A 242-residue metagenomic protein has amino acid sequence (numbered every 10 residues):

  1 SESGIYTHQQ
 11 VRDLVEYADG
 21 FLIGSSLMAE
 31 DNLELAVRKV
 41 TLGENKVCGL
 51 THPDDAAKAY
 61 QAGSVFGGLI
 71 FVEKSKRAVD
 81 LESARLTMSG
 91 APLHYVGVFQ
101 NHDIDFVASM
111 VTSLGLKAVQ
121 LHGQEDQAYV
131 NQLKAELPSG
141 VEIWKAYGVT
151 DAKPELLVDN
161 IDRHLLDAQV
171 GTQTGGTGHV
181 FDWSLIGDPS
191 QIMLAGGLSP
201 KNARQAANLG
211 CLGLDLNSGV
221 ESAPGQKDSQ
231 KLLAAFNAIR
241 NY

Functional and structural regions predicted by a protein language model:
S1, K39-K46, A78-V98, L133 (+3 more regions): Alpha-helix-loop-beta-strand connector modules within alpha/beta enzyme cores
S1-S3, F21-I23, N45-G49, G67-L69 (+6 more regions): Hydrophobic faces of well-ordered beta-strands that scaffold small-molecule active sites in alpha/beta enzyme cores
E2-Y6, S26, C48-P53, V72 (+6 more regions): Active-site beta-loop-alpha junctions enriched in small/polar residues
G4-I5, Y17-V40, S64-K76, Q120-D126 (+2 more regions): Glycine-rich phosphate-binding active-site loops on the catalytic face of alpha/beta enzymes
I5-I23, T51-A62, H102-G115, L121 (+4 more regions): Catalytic cores of alpha/beta
V15, L22-S26, D31, Q127-K134 (+2 more regions): Classical nucleotidyltransferase
P53, L69-E136: N-terminal active-site wall of soluble small-molecule enzyme domains
G178-H179, W183, Q191-M193, A203-Y242: Histidine-acidic metal/acid-base catalytic patches
